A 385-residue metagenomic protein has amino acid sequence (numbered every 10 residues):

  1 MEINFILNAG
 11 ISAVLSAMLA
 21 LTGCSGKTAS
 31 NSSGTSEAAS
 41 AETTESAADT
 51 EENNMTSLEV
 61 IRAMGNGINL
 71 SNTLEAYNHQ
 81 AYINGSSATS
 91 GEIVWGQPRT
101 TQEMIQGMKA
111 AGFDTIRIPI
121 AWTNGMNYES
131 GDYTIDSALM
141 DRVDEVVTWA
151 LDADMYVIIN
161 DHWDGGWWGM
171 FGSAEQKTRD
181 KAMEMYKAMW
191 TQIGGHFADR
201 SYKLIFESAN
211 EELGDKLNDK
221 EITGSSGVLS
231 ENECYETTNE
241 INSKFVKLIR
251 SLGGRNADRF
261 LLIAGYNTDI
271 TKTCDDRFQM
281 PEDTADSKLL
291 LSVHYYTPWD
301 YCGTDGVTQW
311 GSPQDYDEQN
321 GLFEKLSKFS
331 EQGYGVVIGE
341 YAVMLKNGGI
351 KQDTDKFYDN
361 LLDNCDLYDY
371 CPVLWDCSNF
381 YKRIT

Functional and structural regions predicted by a protein language model:
A20-G23: C-terminal motif of bacterial Sec signal peptides marking the signal peptidase cleavage site
S25-K27: Bacterial signal peptide processing site
E42-T115: N-terminal carbohydrate-binding accessory modules
S71-T100, Y128-I135, T178, D300-E318: Acidic/histidine-rich helix-loop elements that form or flank divalent-metal/phosphate-binding sites at the catalytic
W95-I116, M126, G131-W163, W167-S208 (+1 more regions): An active-site-proximal structural segment forming one wall of the substrate-binding cleft that immediately precedes
R99-A121, L322-F329, N364, Y368-C371: Catalytic domains of carbohydrate-active enzymes, especially glycoside hydrolases
D180-V307, F323-M344, L367-Y368: Active-site region of glycoside hydrolase catalytic domains
P313, E318-T385: Substrate-binding cleft of secreted/luminal carbohydrate-active enzymes
